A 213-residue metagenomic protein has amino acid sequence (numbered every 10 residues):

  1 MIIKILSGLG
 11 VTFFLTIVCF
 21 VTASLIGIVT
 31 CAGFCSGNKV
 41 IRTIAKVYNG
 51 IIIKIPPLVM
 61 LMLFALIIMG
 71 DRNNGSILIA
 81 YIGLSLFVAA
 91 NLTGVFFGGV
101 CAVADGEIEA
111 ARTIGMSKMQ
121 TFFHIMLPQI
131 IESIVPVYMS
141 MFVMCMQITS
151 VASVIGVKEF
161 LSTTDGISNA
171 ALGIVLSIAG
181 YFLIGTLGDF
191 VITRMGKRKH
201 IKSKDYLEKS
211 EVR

Functional and structural regions predicted by a protein language model:
M1-R213: Transmembrane alpha-helices and adjacent helix-loop boundaries
